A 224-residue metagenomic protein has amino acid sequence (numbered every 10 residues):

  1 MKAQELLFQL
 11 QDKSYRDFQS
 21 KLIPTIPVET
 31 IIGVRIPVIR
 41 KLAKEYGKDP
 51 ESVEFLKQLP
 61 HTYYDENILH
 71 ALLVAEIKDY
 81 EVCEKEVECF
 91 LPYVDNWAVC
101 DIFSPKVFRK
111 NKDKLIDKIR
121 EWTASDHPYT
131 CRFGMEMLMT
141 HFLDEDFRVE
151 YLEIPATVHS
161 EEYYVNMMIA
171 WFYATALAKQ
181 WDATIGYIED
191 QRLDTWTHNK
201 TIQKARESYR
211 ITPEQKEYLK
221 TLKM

Functional and structural regions predicted by a protein language model:
M1-M224: Alpha-helical scaffold domains
